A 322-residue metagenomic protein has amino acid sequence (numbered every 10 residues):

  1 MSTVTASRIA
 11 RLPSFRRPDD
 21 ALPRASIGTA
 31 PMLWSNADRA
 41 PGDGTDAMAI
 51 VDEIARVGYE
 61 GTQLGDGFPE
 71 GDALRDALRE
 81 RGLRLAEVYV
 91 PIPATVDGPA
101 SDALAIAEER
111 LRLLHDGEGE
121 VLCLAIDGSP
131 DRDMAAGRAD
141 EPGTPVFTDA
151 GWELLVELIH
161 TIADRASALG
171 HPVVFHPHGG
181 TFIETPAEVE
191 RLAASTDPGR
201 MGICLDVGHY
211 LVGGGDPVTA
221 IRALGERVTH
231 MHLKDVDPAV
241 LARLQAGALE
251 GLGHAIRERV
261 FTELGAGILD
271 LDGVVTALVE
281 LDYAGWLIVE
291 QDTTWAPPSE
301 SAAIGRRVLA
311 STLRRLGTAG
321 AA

Functional and structural regions predicted by a protein language model:
S2-E120, V156, H171, P198-G202 (+2 more regions): N-terminal pre-domain/capping segments
P13-R16, A100-I203: Active-site acidic/histidine proton-transfer and metal-coordination neighborhood in alpha/beta enzyme cores
P41-T45, S129-D140, L241-H254: Short, flexible, mixed-charge acidic loops at enzyme active sites
G61-L74, P93-A105, G179-T185, V207-G215 (+3 more regions): Acidic-and-aromatic substrate-binding clefts and catalytic sites of carbohydrate-active enzymes
Q63, E87, C123, V174 (+2 more regions): Conserved beta-strand positions in the central sheet of alpha/beta enzyme cores
V156-I268, G317-A321: Acidic/histidine-rich catalytic cores of soluble enzymes
A284-L313: C-terminal/domain-terminus segments
